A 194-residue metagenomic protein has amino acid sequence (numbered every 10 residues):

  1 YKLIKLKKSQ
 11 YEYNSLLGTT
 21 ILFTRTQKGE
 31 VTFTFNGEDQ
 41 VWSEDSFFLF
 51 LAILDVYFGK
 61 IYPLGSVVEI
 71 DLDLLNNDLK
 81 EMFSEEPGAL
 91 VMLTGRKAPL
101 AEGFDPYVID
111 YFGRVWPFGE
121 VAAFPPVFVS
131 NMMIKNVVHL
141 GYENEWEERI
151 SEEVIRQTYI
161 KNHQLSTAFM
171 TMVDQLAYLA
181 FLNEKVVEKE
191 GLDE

Functional and structural regions predicted by a protein language model:
Y1-K5: Short Lys/Arg-enriched alpha/beta "domain-start" segment
L6-Q10, N14-V31, E81-G141: Basic/aromatic-rich interaction segments and small domains that mediate binding to polyanionic partners
N14, T19, N36-E38, N183-E194: N-terminal accessory/interface modules of nucleic-acid-binding and processing proteins
T34-N76: Mixed-charge, Lys/Arg-rich low-complexity intrinsically disordered regions
E44-L54, D105-E194: Intrinsically disordered, low-complexity, charged/polar segments
